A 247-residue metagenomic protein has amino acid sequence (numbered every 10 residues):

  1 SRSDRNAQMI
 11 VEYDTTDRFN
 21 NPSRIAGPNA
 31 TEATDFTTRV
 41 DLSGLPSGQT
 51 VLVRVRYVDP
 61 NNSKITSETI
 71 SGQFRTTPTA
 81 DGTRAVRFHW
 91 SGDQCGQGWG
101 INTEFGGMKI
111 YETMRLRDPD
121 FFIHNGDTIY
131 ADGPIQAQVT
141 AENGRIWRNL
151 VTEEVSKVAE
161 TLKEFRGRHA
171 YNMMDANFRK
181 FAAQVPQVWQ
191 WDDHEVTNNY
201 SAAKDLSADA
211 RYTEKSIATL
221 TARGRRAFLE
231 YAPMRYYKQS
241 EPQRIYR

Functional and structural regions predicted by a protein language model:
R2-R247: Metal-dependent phosphoester/phosphodiester hydrolase catalytic core
